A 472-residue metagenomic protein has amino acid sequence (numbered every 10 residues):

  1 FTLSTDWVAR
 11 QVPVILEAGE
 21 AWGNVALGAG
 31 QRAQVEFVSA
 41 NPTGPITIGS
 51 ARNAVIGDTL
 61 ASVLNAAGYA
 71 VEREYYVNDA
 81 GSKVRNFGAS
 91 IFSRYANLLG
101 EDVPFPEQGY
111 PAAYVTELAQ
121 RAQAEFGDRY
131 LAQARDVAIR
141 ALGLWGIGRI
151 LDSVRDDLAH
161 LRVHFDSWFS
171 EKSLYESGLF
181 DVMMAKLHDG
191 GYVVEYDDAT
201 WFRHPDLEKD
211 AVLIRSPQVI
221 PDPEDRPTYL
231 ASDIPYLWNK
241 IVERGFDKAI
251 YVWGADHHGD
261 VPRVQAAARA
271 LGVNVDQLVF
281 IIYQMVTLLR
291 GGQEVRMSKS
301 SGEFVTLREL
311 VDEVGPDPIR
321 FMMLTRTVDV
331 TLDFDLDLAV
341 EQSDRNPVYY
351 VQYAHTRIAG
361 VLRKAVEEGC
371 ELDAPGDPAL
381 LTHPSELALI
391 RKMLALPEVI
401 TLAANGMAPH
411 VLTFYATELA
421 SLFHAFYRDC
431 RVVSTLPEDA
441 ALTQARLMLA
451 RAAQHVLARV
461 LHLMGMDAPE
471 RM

Functional and structural regions predicted by a protein language model:
T2-R10, L16-M472: Non-catalytic interaction-recognition regions
